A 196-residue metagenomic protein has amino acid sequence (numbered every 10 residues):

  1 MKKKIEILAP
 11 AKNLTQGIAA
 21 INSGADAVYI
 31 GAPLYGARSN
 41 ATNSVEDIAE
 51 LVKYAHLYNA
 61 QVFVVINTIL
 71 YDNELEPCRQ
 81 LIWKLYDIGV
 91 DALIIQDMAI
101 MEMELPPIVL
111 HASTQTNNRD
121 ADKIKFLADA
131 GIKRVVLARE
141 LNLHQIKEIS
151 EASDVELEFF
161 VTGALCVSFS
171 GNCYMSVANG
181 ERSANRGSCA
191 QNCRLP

Functional and structural regions predicted by a protein language model:
K2-N118, D122, L137, Q145-P196: Active-site pocket-lining/capping segments in soluble small-molecule metabolic enzymes
D129-R134, L141, D154: Extended, well-folded interaction surfaces typified by the phenylalanyl-tRNA synthetase beta subunit core
